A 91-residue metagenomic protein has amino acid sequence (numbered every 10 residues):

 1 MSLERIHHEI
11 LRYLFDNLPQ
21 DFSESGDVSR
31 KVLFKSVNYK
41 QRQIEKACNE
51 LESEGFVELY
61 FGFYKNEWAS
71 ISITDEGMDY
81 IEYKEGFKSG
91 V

Functional and structural regions predicted by a protein language model:
M1, L33, S89-V91: Short intrinsically disordered terminal tails
M1-N17: Short alpha-helical segments that sit at the start of domains
S2-E4, N38-E54, W68: Short amphipathic alpha-helical interaction segments
D21-K35: Short acidic, hydrophobic short linear motifs in intrinsically disordered regions
F61-W68: Short, Lys/Arg-rich nucleic-acid/phosphate-binding segment
A69-V91: Short, amphipathic alpha-helical interaction segments positioned at domain boundaries
